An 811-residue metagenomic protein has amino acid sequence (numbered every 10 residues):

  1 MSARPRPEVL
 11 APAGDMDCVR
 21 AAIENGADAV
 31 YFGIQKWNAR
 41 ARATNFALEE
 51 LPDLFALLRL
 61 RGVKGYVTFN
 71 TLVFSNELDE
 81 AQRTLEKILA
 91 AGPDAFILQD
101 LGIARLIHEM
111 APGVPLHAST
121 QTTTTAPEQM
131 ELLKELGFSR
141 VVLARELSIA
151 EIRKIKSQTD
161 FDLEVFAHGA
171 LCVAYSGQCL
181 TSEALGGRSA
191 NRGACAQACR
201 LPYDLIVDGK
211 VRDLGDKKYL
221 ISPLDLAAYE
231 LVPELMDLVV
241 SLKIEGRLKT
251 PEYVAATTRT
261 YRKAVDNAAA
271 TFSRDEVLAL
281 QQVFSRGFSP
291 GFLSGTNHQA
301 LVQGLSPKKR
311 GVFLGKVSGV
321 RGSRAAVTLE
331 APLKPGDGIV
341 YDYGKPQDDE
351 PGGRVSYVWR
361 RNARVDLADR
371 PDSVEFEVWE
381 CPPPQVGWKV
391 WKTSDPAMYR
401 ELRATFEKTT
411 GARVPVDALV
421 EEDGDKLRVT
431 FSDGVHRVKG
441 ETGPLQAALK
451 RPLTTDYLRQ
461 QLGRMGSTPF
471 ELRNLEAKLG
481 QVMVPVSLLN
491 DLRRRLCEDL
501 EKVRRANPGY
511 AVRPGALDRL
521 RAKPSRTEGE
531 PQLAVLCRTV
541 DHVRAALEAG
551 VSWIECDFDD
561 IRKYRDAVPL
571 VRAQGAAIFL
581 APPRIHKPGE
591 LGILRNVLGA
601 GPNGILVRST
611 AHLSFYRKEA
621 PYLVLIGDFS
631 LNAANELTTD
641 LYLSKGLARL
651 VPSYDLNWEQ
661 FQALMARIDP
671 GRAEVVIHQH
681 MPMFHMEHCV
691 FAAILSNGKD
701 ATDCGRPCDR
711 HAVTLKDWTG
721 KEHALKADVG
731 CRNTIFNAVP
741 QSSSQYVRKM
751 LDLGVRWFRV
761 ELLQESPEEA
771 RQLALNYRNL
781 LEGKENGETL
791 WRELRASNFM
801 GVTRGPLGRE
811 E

Functional and structural regions predicted by a protein language model:
M1-E24, A29-R40, L54-F55, R61-T71 (+7 more regions): Surface-exposed amphipathic alpha-helical tracts and adjacent flexible/coil segments at the periphery of soluble enzymes
A41-N45: Conserved non-cysteine loop/helix-boundary elements of the Radical SAM core domain that shape
F46-L51: Glycine-rich, highly charged phosphate/nucleotide-binding loops
T125: Active-site PLP-lysine loop of aminotransferase-like
E128: Short, conserved phosphate-binding/catalytic loop or strand-edge motifs used in phosphoryl-/nucleotidyl-transfer
